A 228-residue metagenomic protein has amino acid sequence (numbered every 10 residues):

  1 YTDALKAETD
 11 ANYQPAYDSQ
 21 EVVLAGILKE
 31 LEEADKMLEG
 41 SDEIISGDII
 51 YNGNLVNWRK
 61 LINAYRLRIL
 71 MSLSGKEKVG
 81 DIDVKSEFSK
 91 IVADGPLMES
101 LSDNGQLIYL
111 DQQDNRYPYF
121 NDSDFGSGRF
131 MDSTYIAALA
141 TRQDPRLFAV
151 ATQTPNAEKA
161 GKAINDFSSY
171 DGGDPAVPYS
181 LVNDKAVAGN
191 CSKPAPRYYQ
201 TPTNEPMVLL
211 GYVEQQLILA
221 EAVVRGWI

Functional and structural regions predicted by a protein language model:
Y1-I228: Structured, solvent-exposed acidic/aromatic patches
